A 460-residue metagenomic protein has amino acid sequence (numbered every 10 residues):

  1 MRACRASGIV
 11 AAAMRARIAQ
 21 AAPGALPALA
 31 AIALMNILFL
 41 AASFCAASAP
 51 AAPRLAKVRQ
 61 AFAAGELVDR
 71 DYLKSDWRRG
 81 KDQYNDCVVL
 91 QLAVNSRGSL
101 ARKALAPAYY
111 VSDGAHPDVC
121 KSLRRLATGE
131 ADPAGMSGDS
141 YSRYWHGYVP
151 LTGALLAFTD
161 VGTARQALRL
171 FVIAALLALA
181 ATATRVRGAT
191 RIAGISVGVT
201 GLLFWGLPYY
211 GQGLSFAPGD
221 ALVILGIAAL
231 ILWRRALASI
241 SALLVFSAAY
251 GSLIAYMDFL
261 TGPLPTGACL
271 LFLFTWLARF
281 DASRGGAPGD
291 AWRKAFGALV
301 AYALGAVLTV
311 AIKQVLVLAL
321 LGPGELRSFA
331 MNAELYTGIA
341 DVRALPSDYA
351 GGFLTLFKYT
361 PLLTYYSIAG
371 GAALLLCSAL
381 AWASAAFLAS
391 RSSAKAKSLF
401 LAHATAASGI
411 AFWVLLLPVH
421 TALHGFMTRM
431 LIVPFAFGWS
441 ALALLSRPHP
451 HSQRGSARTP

Functional and structural regions predicted by a protein language model:
P150, G198-L222, Y250-Y256: Aromatic- and kink-enriched transmembrane "portal" helix at the membrane-lumen/periplasm boundary that abuts
P150-L168: Juxtamembrane segments of multi-pass membrane glycosylation machinery that transfer sugars from lipid-linked donors
R169-A193: Transmembrane-helix motifs of polytopic, lipid-linked glycan transferases
L203-P208, A255, A407-F426: Transmembrane-helix signature of polytopic, lipid-linked glycan biosynthesis machinery
L243-L271, K294-L308: Membrane-interface alpha helices of multi-pass inner-membrane proteins
A295-A379: Membrane-lumen/periplasm interface segments of specific transmembrane helices in polyprenyl phosphate-linked
A381-A407: Membrane-interface helix-loop-helix junctions at transmembrane boundaries of multi-pass membrane enzymes, predominantly
A422-S446: Hydrophobic/aromatic-rich transmembrane helices and adjacent perimembrane loops
